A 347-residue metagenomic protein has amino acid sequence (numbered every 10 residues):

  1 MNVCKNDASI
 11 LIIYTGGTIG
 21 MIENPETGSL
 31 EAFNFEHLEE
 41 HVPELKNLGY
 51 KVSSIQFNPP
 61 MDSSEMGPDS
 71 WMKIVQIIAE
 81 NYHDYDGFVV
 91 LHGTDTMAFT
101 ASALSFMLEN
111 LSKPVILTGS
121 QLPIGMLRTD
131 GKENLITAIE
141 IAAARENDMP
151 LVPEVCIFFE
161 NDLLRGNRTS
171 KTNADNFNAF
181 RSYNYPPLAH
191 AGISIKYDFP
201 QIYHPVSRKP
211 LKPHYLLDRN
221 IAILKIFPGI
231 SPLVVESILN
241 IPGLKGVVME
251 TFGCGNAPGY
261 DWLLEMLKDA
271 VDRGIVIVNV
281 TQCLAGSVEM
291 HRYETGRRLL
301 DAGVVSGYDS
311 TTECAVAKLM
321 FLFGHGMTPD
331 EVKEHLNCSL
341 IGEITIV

Functional and structural regions predicted by a protein language model:
M1-E80, E265, A285: ATP/NTP phosphate-donor binding region
V3, T251-V347: C-terminal non-catalytic interaction/assembly regions of soluble proteins
N6-D7, I13-G17, N34-K46, R165-M249 (+3 more regions): Accessory alpha-helical/coil subdomains and C-terminal extensions that flank or cap enzyme catalytic cores
T15-G17, G93-T94, S120-P123, F252-C254 (+1 more regions): Short, ordered loop/turn segments at secondary-structure junctions
M21-I22, T96-A101, N134-L135, N256-A257: Short glycine/serine/threonine-rich phosphate/pyrophosphate-binding segments that cradle anionic phosphate groups
D86-F88, G246: Structural motif
V90-K113, G259-M266: Short Gly/Thr/Asp-enriched flexible loops that form oxyanion-binding sites at enzyme active sites
L117-G192: Internal gly/pro-rich beta-alpha loop/helix module that stabilizes soluble enzyme cofactors or their anionic handles
